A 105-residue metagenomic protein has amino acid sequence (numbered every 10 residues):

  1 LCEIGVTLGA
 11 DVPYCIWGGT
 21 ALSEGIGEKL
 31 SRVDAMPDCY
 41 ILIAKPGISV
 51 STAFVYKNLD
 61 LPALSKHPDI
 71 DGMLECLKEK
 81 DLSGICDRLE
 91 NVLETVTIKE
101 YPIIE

Functional and structural regions predicted by a protein language model:
C2-E105: ATP-dependent small-molecule kinase catalytic core of the GHMP/sugar-kinase superfamily and closely related
